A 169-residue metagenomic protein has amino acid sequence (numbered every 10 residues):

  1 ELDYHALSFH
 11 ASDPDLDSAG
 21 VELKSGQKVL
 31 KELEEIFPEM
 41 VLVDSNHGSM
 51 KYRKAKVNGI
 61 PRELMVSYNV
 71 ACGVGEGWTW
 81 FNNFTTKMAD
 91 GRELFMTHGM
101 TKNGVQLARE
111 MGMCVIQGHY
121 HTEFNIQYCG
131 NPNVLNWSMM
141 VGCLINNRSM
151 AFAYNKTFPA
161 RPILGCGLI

Functional and structural regions predicted by a protein language model:
E1-V74: Core catalytic region of metal-dependent phosphoesterases/phosphodiesterases, especially metallo-beta-lactamase-like
A11-D17, T86-E93: Short, basic, glycine/proline-bearing loop/turn elements
Q27-V29, W80-T85, M100-V105: A generic local structural motif
M40, G77-T79, L94: Short, conserved active-site loop motifs that form the nucleotide-linked donor/cofactor pocket
V43-S45, F81-N83, T97-G99, V141: Conserved beta-strand termini and adjacent loop/short-helix elements that scaffold enzyme active sites in alpha/beta
N58-T86, Y120, N136-R148: Active-site-proximal loop/helix segment associated with metal-binding centers of metalloenzymes
G91-L168: Conserved beta-sheet core of the metallophosphoesterase superfamily
